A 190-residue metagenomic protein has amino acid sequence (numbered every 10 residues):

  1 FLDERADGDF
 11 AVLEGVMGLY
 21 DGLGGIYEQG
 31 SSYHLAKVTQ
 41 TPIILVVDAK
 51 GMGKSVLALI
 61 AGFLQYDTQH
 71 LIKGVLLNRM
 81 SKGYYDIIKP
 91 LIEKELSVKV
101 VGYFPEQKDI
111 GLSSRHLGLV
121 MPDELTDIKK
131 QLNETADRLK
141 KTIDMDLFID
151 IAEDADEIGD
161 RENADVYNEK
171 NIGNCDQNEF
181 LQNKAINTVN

Functional and structural regions predicted by a protein language model:
F1-T39, V47-G74, K82-I87, E93 (+1 more regions): ATP-dependent carboxylate-amine ligase catalytic core
R5-A6, L181-T188: Glycine-rich phosphate/diphosphate-binding loops that line cofactor/substrate pockets in enzymes
I43, K73-V75, T188-V189: Hydrophobic beta-strand segments of well-ordered beta-sheets in folded domains
I43-V46, V101-Y103: Short hydrophobic alpha-helical runs that function as membrane-insertion/retention elements
K54-N163, L181: Internal gly/pro-rich beta-alpha loop/helix module that stabilizes soluble enzyme cofactors or their anionic handles
A164-V166, E179, A185: Acidic, Ala/Val/Gly-enriched low-complexity intrinsically disordered segments
N174, E179, T188-N190: Phosphate-binding active sites in nucleotide-utilizing proteins
